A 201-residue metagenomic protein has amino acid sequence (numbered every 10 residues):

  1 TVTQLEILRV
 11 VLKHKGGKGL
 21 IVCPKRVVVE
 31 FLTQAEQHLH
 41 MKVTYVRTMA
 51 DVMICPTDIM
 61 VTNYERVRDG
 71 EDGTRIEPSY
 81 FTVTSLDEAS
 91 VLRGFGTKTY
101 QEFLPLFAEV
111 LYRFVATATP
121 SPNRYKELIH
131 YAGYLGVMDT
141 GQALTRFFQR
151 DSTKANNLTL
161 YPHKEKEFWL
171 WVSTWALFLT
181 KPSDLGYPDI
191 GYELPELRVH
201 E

Functional and structural regions predicted by a protein language model:
V2-L32, A108-Y112: Conserved SF1/SF2 helicase motif Ia
G17-K18, Q37-H40, P56, V83 (+2 more regions): Conserved P-loop NTPase motor "coupling/switch" region that bridges the ATPase
R26-A50, L135-D139: Conserved helix-turn-beta segment of the N-terminal RecA-like "Helicase ATP-binding" lobe in SF1/SF2 helicases
M49-V83, K98: Conserved helix/coil segment N-terminal to the catalytic DExD/H
V67-G70, V91-F95, P122-N123: Catalytic P-loop NTPase motifs of RecA-like helicase/translocase cores
S183-E201: Conserved helicase/translocase motor-coupling segment
